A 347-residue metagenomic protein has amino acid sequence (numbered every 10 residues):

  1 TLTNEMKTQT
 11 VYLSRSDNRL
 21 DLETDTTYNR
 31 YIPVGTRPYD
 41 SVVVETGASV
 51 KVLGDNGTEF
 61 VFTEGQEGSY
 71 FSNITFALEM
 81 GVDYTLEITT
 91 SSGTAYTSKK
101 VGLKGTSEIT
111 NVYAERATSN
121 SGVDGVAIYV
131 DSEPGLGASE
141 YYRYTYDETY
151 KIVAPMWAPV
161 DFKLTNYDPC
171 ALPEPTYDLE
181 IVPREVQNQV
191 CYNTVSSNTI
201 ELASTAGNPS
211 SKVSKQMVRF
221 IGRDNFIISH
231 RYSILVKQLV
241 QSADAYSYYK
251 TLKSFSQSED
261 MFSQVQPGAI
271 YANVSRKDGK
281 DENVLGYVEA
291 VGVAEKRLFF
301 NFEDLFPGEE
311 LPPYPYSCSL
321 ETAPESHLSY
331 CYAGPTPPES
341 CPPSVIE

Functional and structural regions predicted by a protein language model:
T1-E347: A sequence/structural signal for flexible, mid-protein segments enriched in small/helix-disrupting residues
